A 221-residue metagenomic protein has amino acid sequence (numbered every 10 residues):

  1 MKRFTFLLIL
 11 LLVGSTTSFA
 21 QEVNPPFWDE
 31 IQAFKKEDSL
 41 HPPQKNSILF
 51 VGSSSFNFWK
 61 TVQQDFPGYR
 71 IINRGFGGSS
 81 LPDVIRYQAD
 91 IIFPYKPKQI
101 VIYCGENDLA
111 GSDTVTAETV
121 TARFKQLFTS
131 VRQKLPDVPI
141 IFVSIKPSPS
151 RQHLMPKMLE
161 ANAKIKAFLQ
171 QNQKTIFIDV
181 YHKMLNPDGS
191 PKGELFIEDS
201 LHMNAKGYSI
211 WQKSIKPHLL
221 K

Functional and structural regions predicted by a protein language model:
M1-E22: Bacterial Sec-dependent N-terminal signal peptides
I9, G105, I145: Flexible loop residues that form catalytic and substrate-binding hotspots at small-molecule/glycan-binding clefts
L11, P147-K221: Catalytic His-Asp segment of secreted/periplasmic serine-dependent ester chemistry enzymes
E22-K125, P149, L154-L159: Conserved SGNH/GDSL esterase-like catalytic core that processes O-acyl groups on lipids and polysaccharides
R70-I72, P139, K174-I176: Conserved beta-strand segments of alpha/beta enzyme cores
A89, F93, G105, T129-P136 (+3 more regions): Sec-exported extracytoplasmic/periplasmic mature domains
Y103, V143-S144, I178: Alpha/beta-hydrolase-fold catalytic nucleophile elbow
F124-T129, N162, K166: Generic structural signal for well-ordered alpha-helices, preferentially at hydrophobic/aromatic core positions
